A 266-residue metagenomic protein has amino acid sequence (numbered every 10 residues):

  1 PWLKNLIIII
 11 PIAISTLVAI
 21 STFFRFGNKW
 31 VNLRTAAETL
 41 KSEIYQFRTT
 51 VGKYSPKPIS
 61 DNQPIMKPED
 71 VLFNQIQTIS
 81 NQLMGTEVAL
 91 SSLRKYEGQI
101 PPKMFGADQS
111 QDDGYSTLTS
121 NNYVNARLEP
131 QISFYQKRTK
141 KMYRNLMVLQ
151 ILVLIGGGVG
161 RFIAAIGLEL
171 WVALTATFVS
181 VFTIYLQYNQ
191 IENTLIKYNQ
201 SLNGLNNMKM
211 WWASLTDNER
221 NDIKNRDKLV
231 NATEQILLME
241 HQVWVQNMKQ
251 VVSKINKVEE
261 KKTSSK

Functional and structural regions predicted by a protein language model:
P1-K266: Conserved non-transmembrane functional hotspots
